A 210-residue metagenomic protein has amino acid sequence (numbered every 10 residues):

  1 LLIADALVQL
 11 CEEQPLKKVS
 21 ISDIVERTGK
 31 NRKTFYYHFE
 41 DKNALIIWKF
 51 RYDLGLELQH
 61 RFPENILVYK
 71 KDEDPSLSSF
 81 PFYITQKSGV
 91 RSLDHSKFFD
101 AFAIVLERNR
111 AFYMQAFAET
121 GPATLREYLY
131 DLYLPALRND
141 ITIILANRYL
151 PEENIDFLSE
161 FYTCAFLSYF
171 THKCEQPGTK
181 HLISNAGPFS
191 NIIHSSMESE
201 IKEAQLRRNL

Functional and structural regions predicted by a protein language model:
L2-Q14, L56, H60, F112 (+1 more regions): Solvent-exposed, amphipathic alpha-helical segments
L2-Q9, R27, A44-L67, K97 (+2 more regions): Alpha-helical structural segments
L10-A44, W48: Helix-turn-helix
V19-S20, M114-A116: Short, hydrophobic secondary-structure boundary micro-motifs
L56-H60, N109, Y113, A136-I144 (+2 more regions): A short secondary-structure junction motif
F62-R108: Hydrophobic alpha-helical connector segments
F98-R108, T120-A146, D156-C164: Amphipathic alpha-helical packing segments from all-alpha helical-bundle domains
T142-I143, T163-L210: C-terminal peripheral helix-coil segments that are non-catalytic and often amphipathic
